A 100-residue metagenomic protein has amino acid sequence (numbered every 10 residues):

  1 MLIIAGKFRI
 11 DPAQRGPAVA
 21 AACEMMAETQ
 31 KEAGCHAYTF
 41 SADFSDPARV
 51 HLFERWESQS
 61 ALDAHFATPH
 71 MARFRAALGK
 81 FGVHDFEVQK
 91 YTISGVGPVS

Functional and structural regions predicted by a protein language model:
L2, S41-D46, A76-S100: Glycine-rich beta-strand-turn "strand-cap" elements at beta-sheet edges
L2-F40: N-terminal first-folded block
L2-R9, T39-F66: Short, well-ordered beta-strand segments in beta-rich or mixed alpha/beta enzyme and ligand-binding folds
R9-D11, P17, H51, E57 (+2 more regions): Small/flexible residues
A13, S45-P47, E57, P69 (+2 more regions): Short alpha-helical
A20, E24-H36, R55-Q89: An amphipathic, aromatic/His-enriched active-site/gating alpha helix that lines ligand/cofactor pockets
C23, L52, P98: Localized chelating/binding microdomains that coordinate divalent metal ions or stabilize phosphate-bearing
